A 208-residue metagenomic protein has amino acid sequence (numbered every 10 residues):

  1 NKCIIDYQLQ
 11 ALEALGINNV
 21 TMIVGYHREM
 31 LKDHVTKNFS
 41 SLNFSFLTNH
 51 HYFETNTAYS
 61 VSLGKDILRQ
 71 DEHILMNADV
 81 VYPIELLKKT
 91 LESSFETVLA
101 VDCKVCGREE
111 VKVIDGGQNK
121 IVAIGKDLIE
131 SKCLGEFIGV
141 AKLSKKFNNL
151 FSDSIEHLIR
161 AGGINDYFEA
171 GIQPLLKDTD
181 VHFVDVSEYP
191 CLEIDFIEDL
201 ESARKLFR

Functional and structural regions predicted by a protein language model:
K2-E72, A161: Conserved N-terminal catalytic core of the sugar/cofactor nucleotidyltransferase
M22, F46, L75, L99-A100 (+1 more regions): Structural beta-sheet core signal
G25, A78, D102: Cofactor-binding loop segments of dinucleotide-utilizing enzymes, especially the Rossmann-like FAD- and NAD(P)+-binding
N43-S45, K120, D180-H182: Conserved beta-strand segments of alpha/beta enzyme cores
Q70-V81: Short beta-strand-to-loop acidic/aromatic patch adjacent to the donor-nucleotide binding site
P83-I159: Conserved core of the sugar-phosphate nucleotidyltransferase
L134-R208: Conserved alpha/beta core of the MobA/IspD/sugar-nucleotide pyrophosphorylase nucleotidyltransferase superfamily
